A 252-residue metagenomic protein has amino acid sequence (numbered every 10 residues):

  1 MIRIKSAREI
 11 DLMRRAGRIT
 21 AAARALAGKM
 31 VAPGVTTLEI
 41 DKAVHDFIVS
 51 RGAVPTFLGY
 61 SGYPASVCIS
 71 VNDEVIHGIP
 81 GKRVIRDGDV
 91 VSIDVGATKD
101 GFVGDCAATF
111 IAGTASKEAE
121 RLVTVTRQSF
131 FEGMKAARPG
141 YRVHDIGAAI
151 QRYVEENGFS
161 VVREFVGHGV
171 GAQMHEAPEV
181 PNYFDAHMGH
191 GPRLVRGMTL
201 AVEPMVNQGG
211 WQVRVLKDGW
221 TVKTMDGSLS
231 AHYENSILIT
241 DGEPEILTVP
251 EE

Functional and structural regions predicted by a protein language model:
M1-E252: Active-site neighborhoods and metal-handling regions in enzymes and metal-associated proteins
